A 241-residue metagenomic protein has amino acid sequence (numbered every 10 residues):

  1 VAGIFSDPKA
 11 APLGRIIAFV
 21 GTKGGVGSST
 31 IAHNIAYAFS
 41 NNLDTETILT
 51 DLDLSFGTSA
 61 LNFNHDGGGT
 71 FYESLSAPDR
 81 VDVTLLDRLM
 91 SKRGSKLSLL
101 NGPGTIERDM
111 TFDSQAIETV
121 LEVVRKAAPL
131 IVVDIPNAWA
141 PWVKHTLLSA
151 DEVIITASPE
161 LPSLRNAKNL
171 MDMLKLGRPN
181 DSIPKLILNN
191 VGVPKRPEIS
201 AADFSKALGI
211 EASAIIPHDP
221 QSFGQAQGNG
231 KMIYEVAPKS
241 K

Functional and structural regions predicted by a protein language model:
V1-I16, L176-R178, I183-P184: Acidic-aromatic/histidine active-site loop/patch
K9-I48: Walker A (P-loop) phosphate-binding motif
T22, A157-S158, P184-P197, I215-S222: G-domain G4 guanine-recognition motif of GTPases
N42-L99: Phosphate-binding loop that captures ATP/GTP phosphates
F71, A226-K241: C-terminal boundary of histidine-terminating zinc-finger modules
P78-W139, K144: Cytosolic-facing regulatory segments adjacent to core modules
A150-N169: Conserved Switch II/interswitch segment of TRAFAC-class P-loop GTPases
G192, F204-I233: Beta-strand-loop-alpha "switch" segments that mediate conformational coupling across diverse proteins
